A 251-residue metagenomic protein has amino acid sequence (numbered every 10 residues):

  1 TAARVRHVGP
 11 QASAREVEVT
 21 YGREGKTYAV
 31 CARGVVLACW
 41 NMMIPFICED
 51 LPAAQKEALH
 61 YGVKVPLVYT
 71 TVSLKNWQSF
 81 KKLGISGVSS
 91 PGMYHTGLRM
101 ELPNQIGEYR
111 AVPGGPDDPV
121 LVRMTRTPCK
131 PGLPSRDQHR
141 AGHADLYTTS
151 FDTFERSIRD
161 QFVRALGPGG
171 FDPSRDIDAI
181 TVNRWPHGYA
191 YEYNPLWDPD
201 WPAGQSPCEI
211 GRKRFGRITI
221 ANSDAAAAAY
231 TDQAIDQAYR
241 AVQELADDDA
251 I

Functional and structural regions predicted by a protein language model:
T1, V8, L37-A38, A221: Generic beta-strand/beta-sheet core signal
T1-E18: A conserved short coil-to-beta-strand element within the FAD-binding core of flavoproteins
A2-V5, A32-R33, W40, V120 (+1 more regions): C-terminal substrate/ligand-recognition segments
Q11-A12, G25-T27, A54, D248-I251: Secondary-structure transition/capping motifs at alpha-helix termini and the adjoining loop/turn into the next element
A12-S13, A29-V30, V63-V65, G115-D118 (+1 more regions): Extracellular/periplasmic catalytic domains that process cell-envelope and extracellular macromolecules
V17-G92: Glycine-rich loop(s) and the adjacent beta-strand/alpha-helix scaffold that form part
G22, S73, S79-I251: Conserved flavin/dinucleotide-binding core of flavoenzymes
